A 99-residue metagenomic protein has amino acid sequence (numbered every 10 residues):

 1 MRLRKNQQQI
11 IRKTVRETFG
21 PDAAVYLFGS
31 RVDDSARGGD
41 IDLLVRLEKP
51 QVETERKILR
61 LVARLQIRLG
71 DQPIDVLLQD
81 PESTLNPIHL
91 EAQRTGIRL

Functional and structural regions predicted by a protein language model:
M1-Y26, V32-G38, L47-L99: Catalytic core of pol beta-like nucleotidyltransferases
I41: Short glycine- and acidic-residue-rich catalytic loops of nucleotidyl-transferase/cyclase enzymes
